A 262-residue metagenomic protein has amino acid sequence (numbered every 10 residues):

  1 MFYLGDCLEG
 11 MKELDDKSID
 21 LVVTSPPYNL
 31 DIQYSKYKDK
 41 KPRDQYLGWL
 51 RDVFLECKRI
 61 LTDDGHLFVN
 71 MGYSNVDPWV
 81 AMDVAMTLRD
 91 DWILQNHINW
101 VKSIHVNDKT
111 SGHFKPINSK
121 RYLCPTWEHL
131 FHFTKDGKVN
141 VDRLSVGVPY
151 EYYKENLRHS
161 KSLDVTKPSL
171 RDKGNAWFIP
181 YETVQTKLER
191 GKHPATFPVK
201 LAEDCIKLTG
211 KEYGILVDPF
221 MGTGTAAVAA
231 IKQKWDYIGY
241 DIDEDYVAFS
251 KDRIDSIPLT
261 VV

Functional and structural regions predicted by a protein language model:
M1-F249: Core catalytic lobe of class I
K251-V262: Short, conserved SAM-binding/catalytic segment of Class I S-adenosyl-L-methionine-dependent methyltransferases
